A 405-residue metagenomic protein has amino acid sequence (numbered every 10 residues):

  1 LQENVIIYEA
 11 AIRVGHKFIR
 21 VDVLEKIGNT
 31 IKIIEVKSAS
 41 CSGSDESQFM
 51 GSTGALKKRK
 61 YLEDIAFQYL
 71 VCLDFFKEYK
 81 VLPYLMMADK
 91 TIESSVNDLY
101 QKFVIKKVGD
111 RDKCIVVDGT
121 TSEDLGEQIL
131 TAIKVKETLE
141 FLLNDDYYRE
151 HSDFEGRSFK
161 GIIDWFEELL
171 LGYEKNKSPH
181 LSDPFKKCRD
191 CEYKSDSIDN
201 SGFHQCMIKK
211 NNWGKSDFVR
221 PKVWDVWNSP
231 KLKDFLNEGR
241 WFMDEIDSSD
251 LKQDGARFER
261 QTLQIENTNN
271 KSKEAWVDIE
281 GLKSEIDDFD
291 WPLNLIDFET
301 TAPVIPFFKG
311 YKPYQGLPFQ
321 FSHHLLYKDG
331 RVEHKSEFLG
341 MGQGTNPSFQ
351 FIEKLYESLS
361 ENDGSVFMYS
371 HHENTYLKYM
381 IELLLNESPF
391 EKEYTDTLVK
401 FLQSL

Functional and structural regions predicted by a protein language model:
L1-I31, S95, V219-W224, N228-K252 (+2 more regions): Metal-dependent nuclease catalytic cores that hydrolyze phosphodiester bonds in DNA/RNA, characterized by
E3-L143, N294, T300, V304-I305 (+2 more regions): Mg2+/Mn2+-dependent nuclease catalytic core
S44, I198-G202, F235, P303-P306 (+1 more regions): Short helix/loop capping segments that flank catalytic or ligand/cofactor-binding pockets
S122-F185: Polybasic (Lys/Arg-rich)
K160-D217: Cysteine-cluster motifs in flexible loop/terminal segments that predominantly coordinate metals
W227-G342, N346-S360: Segments forming glycine/polar-rich beta-alpha architectures that bind adenosine-containing cofactors
G364-H371: Short glycine-rich phosphate-binding loop at a beta-alpha junction
Y394-L405: Short, flexible loop segments at boundaries between secondary-structure elements
